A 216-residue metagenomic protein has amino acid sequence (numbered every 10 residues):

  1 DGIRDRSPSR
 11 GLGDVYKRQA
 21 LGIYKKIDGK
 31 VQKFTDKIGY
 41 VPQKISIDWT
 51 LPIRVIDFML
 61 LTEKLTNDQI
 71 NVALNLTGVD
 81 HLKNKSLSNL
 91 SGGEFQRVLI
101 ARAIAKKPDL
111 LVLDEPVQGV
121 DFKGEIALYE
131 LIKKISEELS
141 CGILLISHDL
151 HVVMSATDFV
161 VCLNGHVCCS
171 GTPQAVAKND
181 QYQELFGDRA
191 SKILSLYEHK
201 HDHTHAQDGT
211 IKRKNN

Functional and structural regions predicted by a protein language model:
D1-Y16: Single conserved hydrophobic/aromatic residue that forms the stacking wall/gate of nucleotide- or nucleobase-binding
N67-K83: Conserved ABC ATPase "signature" region
S86-L90, E94: Conserved ABC ATPase signature
L111-E115: Catalytic Walker B motif of ABC-type/P-loop ATPase nucleotide-binding domains
S147-H148: H-loop/switch region of ABC-family ATPase nucleotide-binding domains
V160-T172: H-loop (His-switch) and adjacent beta-strand-loop-beta switch element of ABC-type ATPase nucleotide-binding domains
F186-N216: ABC ATPase nucleotide-binding domains
